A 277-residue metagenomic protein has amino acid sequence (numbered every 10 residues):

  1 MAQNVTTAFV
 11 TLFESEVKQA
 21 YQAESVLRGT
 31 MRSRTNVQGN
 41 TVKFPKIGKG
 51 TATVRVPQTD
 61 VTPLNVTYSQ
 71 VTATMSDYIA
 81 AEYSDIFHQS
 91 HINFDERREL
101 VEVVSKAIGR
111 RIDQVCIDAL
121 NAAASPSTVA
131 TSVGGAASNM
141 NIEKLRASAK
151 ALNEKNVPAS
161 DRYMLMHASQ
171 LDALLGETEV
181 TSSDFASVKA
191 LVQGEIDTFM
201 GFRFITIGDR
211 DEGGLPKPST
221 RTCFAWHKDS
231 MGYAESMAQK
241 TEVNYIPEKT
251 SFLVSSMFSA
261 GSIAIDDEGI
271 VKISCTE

Functional and structural regions predicted by a protein language model:
A2-T51, V66-T74, Y78-A81, A136 (+2 more regions): Sequence/fold signature of self-assembling virion shell proteins
V26, T53, D113-I117, P158-D161 (+1 more regions): Intrinsically disordered or highly flexible coil/loop and linker segments, enriched in small and charged/polar residues
V54-R55, L174: Residues that scaffold the ATP/ADP-binding catalytic core of kinase and kinase-like folds
T59-V66: Active-site-surrounding "flap" and adjacent substrate/cofactor-binding loops of secreted or lumenal enzymes, prototyped
Y83-I86, L165-Q170, H227, D266: Helix N-cap / beta->alpha transition motif
F87-K155, K272-E277: Alpha-helical scaffold segments that mediate packing/assembly in large oligomeric complexes
S125-G194: Extended, solvent-exposed, turn-rich assembly/linker loops in the middle of proteins
